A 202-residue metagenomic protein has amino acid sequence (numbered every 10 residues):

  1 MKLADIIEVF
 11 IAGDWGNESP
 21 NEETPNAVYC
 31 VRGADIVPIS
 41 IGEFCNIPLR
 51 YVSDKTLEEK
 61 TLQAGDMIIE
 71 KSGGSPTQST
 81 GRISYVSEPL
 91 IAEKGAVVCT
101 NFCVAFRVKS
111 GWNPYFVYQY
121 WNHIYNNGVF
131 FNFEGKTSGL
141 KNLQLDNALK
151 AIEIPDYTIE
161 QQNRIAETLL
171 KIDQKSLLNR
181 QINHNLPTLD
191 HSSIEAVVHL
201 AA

Functional and structural regions predicted by a protein language model:
M1, A96-F102, F130-A166: A short glycine-rich beta-alpha junction/loop motif
M1-W15, E153-P155, I159-A202: Non-catalytic DNA-recognition/assembly elements of restriction-modification systems
A4-P20, A34-E70, G74-T77: Sequence-specific dsDNA recognition surfaces
P25-A27: Membrane-cytosol interface segments
R32-G33, E58-H123: A short beta-sheet element
S53, V104-K109, K150-D156, L170 (+1 more regions): Short, well-ordered beta-strand elements within core beta-sheets of diverse protein domains
N127: A short alpha->loop->secondary-structure connector
